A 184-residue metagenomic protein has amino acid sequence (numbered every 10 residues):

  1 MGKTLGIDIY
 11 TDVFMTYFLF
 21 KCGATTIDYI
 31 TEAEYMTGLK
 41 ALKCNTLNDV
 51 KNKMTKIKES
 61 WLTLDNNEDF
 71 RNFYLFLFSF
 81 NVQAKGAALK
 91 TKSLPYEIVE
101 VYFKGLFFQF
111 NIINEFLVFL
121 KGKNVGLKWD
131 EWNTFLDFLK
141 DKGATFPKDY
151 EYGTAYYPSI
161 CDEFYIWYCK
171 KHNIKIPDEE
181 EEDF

Functional and structural regions predicted by a protein language model:
G2-I30, A41-F73, V101-K128, L139-I160: EF-hand-based Ca2+ sensing modules
I30-G38, P95-V99, W129-L136: Amphipathic alpha-helical elements of HEAT/ARM-like alpha-solenoid repeat scaffolds that form extended
Y35, N48, N52-T55, E59 (+3 more regions): Polar/charged alpha-helical tracts
L62, D130-N133, Y168: Short linear interaction motif-like sites in intrinsically disordered regions of transcription factors
F76-A84, G105: Amphipathic alpha-helical assembly/oligomerization segments
S159-F184: C-terminal helix/juxtamembrane-tail motif
